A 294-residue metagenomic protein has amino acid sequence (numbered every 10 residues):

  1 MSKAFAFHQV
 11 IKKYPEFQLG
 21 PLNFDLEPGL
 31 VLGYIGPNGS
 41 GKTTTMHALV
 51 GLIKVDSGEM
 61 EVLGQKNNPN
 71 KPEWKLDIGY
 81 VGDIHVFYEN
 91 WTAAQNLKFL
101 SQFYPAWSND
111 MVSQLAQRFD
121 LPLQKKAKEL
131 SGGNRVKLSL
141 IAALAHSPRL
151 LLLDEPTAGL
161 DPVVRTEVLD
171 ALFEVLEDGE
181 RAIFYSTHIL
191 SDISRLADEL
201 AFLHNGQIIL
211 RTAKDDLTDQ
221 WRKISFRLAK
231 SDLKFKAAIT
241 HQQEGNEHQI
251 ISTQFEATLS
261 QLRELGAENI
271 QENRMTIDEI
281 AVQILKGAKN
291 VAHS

Functional and structural regions predicted by a protein language model:
S2-Y185, L190-S191, R195-L196, A201-H204: ABC transporter nucleotide-binding domains
I11, A94, L190, S231 (+2 more regions): Alpha-helix N-cap/helix-start and coil->helix boundary motif
F17, P72, D110-Q114, D215 (+3 more regions): Generic alpha-helical secondary structure signal
T92, A213, N273-T276: Short loop/turn segments at beta->alpha junctions
K125, I239, E268-Q271: A short linear hydrophobic-aromatic micro-motif
L151-P156, K230-K234, E256-S260: Short, surface-exposed beta-strand/loop "edge" segments at domain boundaries and coil↔beta transitions
L169-T253: ABC transporter nucleotide-binding domain
N246-E247, I251-S294: C-terminal coupling/interaction segments
